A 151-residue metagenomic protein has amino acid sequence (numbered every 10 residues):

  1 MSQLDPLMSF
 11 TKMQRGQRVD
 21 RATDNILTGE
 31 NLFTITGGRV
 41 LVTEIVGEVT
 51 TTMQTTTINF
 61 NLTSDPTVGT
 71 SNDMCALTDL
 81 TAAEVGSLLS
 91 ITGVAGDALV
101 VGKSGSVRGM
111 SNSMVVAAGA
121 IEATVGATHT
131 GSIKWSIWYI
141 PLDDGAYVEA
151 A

Functional and structural regions predicted by a protein language model:
S2-A151: Surface-exposed, low-hydrophobicity beta-strand/loop segments enriched in small/polar/acidic residues
